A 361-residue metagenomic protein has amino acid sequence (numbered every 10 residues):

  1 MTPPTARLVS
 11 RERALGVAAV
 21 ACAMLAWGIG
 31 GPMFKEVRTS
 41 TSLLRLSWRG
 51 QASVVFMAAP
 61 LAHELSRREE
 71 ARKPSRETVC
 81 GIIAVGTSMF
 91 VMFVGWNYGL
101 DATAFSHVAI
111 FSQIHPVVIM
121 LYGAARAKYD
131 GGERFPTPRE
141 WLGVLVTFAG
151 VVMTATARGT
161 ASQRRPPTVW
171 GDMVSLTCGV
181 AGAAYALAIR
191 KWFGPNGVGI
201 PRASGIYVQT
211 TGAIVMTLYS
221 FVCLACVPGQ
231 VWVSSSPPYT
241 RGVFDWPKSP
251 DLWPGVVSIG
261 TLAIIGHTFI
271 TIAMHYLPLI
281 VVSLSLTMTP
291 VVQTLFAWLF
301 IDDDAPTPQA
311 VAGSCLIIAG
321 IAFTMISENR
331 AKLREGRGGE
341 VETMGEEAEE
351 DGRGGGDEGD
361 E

Functional and structural regions predicted by a protein language model:
M1-S47, A84-T87, V91, G95 (+6 more regions): Glycine-/small-residue-enriched transmembrane alpha-helix faces in small-molecule transporters and effluxers
T2-A6, Y129-G131, L252-P254, L279-E361: C-terminal-most transmembrane helix of multi-pass membrane proteins
A14-A19, L43-E64, E140-V146, W170-T177 (+4 more regions): Hydrophobic alpha-helical transmembrane segments of multi-pass integral membrane proteins, especially transporters
M24-G28, G86, F90, V94 (+9 more regions): Hydrophobic/small/kink-forming positions within alpha-helical transmembrane segments of polytopic membrane proteins
A26, L65-S112, V146, M153 (+1 more regions): Specific transmembrane alpha-helical segments of multi-pass solute transporters/efflux pumps, especially DMT/EamA
L44-S47, Q51-V55, N97-R139, L279-W298: Specific alpha-helical transmembrane segments that line the substrate/conduction pathway and gating interfaces
W48, H107-I114, I189-I214, A263-L299: Helix-helix packing/entry segments at the starts of transmembrane helices
M57, L121, P136-R158, P308-E328: Hydrophobic transmembrane alpha-helices of multi-pass small-molecule transport proteins
